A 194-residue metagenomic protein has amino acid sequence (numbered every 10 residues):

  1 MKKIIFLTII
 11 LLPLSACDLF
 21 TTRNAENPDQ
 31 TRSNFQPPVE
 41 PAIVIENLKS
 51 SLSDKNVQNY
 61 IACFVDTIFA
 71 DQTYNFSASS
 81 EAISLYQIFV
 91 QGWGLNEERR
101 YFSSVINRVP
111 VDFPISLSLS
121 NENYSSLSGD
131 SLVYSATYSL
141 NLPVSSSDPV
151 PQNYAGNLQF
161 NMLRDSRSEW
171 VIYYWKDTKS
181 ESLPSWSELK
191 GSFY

Functional and structural regions predicted by a protein language model:
M1-D18: Sec-dependent bacterial lipoprotein signal peptides
C17-D54, A62: Short, low-complexity N-terminal intrinsically disordered segments enriched in polar/charged residues
D18-T31, S131-Y194: Short beta-strand edge/turn micro-motifs at domain boundaries
N34-A42, S53-V57, I88-L95, P151: Solvent-exposed, acidic/flexible segments
E40-I43, N47, N59, W93 (+2 more regions): Extracytoplasmic/secreted proteins, especially bacterial periplasmic and envelope-associated proteins
S53, A62-F69, S103-V111: Sec-exported extracytoplasmic/periplasmic mature domains
N56-S80: Short, well-ordered alpha-helical segments enriched in acidic and aromatic residues
I83-V150: Surface-exposed, charged secondary-structure patches
